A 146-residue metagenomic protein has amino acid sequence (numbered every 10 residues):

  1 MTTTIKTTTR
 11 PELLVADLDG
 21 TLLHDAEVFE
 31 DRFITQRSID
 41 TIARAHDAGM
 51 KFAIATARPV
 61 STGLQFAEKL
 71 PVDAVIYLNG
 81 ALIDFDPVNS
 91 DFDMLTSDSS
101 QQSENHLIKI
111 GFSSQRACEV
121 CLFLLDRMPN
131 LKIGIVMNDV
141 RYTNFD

Functional and structural regions predicted by a protein language model:
T2-E12: Extreme N-terminus of proteins, especially the signal/transit-peptide cleavage junction and the first residues
R10-V28: Asp-based phosphoryl-transfer active-site loop
L13-L14, R32-Q36, L78-N79: Short hydrophobic/aromatic-rich motifs at helix boundaries and adjacent loops
H24-R44: Basic, amphipathic juxtamembrane/active-site segments that coordinate anionic phosphate or diphosphate groups
S38-D146: Active-site phosphate-binding/coordination module
